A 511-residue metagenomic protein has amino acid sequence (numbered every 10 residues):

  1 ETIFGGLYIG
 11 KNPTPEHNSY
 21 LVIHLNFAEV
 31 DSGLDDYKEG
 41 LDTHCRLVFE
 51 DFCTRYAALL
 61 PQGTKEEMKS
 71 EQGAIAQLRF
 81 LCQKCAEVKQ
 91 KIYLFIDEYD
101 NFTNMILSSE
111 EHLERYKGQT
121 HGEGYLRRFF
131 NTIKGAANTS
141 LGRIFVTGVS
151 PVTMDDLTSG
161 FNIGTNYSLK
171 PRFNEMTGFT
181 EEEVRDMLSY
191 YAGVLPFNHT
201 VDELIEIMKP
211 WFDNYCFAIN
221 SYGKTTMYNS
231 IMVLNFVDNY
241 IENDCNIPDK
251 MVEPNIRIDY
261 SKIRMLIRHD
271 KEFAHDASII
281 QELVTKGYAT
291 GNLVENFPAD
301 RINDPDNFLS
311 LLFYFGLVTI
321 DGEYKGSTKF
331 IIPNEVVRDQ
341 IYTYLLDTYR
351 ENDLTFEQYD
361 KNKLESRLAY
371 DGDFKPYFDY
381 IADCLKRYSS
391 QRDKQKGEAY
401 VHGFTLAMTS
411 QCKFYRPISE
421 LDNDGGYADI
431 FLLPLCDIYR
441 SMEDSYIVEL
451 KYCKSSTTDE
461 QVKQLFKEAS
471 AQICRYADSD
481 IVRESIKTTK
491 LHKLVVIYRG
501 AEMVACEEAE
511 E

Functional and structural regions predicted by a protein language model:
T2-T54: P-loop NTPase motor core
Q62-C82: Short glycine-rich substrate-engagement loop in P-loop NTPases that contacts/grips substrate
F80-V88, R115-G142: Substrate-engagement module of ASCE P-loop NTPases
V88-Q119: Conserved P-loop NTPase "ATPase switch" module shared by AAA+ and STAND
F95-D97, R127-R128, G142-V149: Structural recognition of the conserved hydrophobic beta-strand(s) that form the central parallel beta-sheet of P-loop
T153-G160, Y167-D238: Amphipathic alpha-helical segments of the small helical/lid subdomains adjacent to P-loop NTPase cores
G164-T165, G223, Y228-A477, A505-E511: Extended alpha-helical interface modules used as scaffolds for assembling large macromolecular complexes
I481-E511: Domain-level recognition of nuclease-like catalytic cores that cleave nucleotide substrates
